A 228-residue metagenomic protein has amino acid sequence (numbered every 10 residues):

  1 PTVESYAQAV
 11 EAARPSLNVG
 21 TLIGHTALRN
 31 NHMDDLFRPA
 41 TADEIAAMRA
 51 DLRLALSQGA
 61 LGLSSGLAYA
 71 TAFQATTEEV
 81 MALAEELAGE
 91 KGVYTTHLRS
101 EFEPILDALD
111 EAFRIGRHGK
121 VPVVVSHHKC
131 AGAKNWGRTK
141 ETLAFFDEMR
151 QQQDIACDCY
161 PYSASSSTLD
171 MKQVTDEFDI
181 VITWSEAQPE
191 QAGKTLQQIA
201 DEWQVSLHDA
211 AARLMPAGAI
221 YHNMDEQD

Functional and structural regions predicted by a protein language model:
P1, Y6-A7, T26-R38, L67 (+2 more regions): Polyanionic/metal-chelating signatures
P1-H118: Hydrophobic, small-residue-rich alpha-helical packing segments that form membrane-like cores
